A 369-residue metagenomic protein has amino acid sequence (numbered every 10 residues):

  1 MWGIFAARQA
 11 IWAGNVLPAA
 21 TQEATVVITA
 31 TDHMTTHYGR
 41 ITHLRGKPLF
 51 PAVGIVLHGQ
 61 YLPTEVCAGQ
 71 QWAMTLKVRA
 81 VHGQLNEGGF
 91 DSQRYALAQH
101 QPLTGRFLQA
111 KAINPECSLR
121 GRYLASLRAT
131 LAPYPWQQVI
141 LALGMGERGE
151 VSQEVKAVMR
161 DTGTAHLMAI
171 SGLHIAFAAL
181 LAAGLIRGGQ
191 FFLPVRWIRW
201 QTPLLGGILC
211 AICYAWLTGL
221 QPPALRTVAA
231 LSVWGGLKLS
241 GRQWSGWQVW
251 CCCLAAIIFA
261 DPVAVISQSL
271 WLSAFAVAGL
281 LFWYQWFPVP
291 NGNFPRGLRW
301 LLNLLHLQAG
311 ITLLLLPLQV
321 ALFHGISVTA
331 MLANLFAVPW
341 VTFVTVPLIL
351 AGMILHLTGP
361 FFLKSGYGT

Functional and structural regions predicted by a protein language model:
W2-H166: Membrane-interface helix/helix-cap signal primarily in integral membrane proteins
Y61-T75, Y95, Q101, P115 (+4 more regions): Non-globular, low-confidence helical/coil segments that flank catalytic cores
G105, V155-M331: Hydrophobic alpha-helical transmembrane segments in multi-pass membrane proteins
G121, D161, V320-F336, W340 (+1 more regions): Membrane-interface amphipathic/re-entrant loop segments adjacent to transmembrane helices in multi-pass membrane
L173, A179-L180, G184, T345-T358: Cytosol/matrix-facing ends of alpha-helical transmembrane segments
I311, F343-V346: Long, compositionally biased, glycine/small-hydrophobic-enriched stretches that function as flexible linkers, tethers
